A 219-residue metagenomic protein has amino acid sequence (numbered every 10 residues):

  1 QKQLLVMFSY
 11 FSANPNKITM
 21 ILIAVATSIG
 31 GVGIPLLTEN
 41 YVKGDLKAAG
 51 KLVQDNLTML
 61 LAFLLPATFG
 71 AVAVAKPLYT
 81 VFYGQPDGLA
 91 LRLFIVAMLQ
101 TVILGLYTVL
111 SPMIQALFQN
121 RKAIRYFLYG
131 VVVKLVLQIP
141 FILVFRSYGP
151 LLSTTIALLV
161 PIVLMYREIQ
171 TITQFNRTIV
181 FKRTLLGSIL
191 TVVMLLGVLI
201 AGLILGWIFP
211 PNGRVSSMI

Functional and structural regions predicted by a protein language model:
Q1-S9, W207-N212: Short helix-coil transition/hinge motifs at the ends and kinks of transmembrane helices, capturing the brief
M7-L106, L110-M113, F118-Q119, R125: Specific pore-lining/lateral-gate transmembrane helices of multi-pass inner-membrane transport and insertion machines
V32, F69, A73-P77, V109 (+5 more regions): Transmembrane alpha-helix boundary/anchor motif
K47, L117, Q170-K182, F209: Membrane-interface helix-boundary motifs at transmembrane edges
L52-V72, I142, Y148-I172, G187-V192: Short alpha-helical transmembrane segments in multi-pass integral membrane proteins
V74-K76, Y83-D87, F118-Q119, F141-R146 (+2 more regions): Short helix-capping/hinge motifs at transmembrane helix termini and TM-loop junctions
R92-F118, K122-I142, S147-I172: Short runs within selected transmembrane alpha-helices of multi-pass transporters and secretion channels
G130, K182-I219: Transmembrane alpha-helical segments of multi-pass transport proteins
